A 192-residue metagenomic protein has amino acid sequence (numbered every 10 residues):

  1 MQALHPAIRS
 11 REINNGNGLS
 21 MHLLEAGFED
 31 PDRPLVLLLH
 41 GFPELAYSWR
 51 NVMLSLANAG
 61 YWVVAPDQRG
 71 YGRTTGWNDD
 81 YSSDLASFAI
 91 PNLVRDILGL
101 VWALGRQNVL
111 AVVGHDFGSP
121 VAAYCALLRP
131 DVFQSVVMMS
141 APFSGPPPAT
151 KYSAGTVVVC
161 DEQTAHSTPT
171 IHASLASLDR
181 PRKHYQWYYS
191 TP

Functional and structural regions predicted by a protein language model:
M1-G16, M21-L23, G27-D30, L35 (+4 more regions): Flexible "cap/lid" subdomain of the alpha/beta-hydrolase fold that forms the substrate-access gate
L38-G41, A65: Structural cue for short, hydrophobic secondary-structure segments
H40, L56, Y81, L85: Conserved short-loop catalytic and cofactor-binding motifs
H40, R69, H115: Histidine-centered beta-alpha loop that forms part of the nucleotide-sugar donor binding/catalytic region in diverse
F42-M53: The serine-hydrolase catalytic nucleophile loop
V52, A59, L100: Short alpha-helical functional segments enriched in proximate histidine and acidic residues
S55-G70: Active-site machinery of serine-nucleophile hydrolases
